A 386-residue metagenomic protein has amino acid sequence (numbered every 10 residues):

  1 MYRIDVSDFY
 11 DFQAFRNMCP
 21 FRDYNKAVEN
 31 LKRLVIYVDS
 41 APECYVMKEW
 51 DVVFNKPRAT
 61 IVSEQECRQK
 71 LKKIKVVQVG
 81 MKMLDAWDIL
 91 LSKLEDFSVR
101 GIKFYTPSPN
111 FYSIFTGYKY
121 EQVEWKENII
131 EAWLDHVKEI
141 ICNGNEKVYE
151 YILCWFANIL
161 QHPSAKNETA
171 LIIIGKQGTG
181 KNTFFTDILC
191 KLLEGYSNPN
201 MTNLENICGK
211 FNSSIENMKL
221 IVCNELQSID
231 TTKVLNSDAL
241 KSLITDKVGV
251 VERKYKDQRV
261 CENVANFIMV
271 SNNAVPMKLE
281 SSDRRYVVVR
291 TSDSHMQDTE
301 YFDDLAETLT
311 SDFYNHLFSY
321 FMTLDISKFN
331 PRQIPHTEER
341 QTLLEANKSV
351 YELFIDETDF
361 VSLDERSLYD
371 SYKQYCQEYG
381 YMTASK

Functional and structural regions predicted by a protein language model:
M1-K147, S213-E216, N315, Q374-A384: N-terminal nucleic-acid engagement/recognition segments and initiation subdomains in replication, restriction
V6-F9, N17-C19, E205-I207, R253-K256 (+4 more regions): Positively charged interface segments
L84, D88-E124, K166-E168, S197-M201 (+1 more regions): Phosphate-handling catalytic cores of nucleic-acid transaction enzymes
F104-L226, V234-S237, V287-R290, L317-M322 (+1 more regions): P-loop NTPase catalytic core of nucleic-acid-dependent motor ATPases
I174-Q177, S327-K386: DNA transaction DNA-binding modules
F211-E216, E252-V270: AAA+/SF3 P-loop NTPase mechanochemical coupling elements
N236-V260: Conserved catalytic/switch belt of AAA+ P-loop NTPases
C261-A265, L279-E345: Phosphate-sensing "switch" segment of ASCE/P-loop ATPases
